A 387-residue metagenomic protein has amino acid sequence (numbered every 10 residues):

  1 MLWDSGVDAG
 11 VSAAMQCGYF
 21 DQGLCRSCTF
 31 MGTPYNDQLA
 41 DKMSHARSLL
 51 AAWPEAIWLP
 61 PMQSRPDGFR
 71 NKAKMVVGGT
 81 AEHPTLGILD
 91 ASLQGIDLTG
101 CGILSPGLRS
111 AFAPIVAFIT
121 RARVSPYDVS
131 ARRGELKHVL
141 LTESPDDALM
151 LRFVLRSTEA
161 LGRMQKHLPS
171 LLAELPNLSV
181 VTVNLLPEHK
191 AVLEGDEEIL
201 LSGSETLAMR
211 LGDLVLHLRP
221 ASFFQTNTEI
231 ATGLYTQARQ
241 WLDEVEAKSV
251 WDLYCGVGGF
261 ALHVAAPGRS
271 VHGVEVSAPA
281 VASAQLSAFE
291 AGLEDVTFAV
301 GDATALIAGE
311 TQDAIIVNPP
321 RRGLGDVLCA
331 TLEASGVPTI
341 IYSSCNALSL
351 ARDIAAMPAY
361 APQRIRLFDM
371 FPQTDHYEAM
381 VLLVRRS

Functional and structural regions predicted by a protein language model:
M1-A9, A160-R163, P169-S387: Rossmann-like S-adenosyl-L-methionine
L2-T29: Terminal, basic amphipathic appendages of nucleotide-handling enzymes
A14-M15, R26-R133, L141-D146, T158-E159: Extended interfacial segments that mediate partner engagement and assembly in macromolecular machines
C17, C25-C28, C101, C255-G258 (+1 more regions): Disulfide-bonded cysteines in secreted/extracellular proteins and peptides
N71, L149, A247-K248: Nucleotide donor/acceptor-binding cores
G78, L141, D147-R156, V215-R219 (+1 more regions): Short, aliphatic-rich beta-strand segments
T85-G87, M150, I341: General beta-strand recognition
